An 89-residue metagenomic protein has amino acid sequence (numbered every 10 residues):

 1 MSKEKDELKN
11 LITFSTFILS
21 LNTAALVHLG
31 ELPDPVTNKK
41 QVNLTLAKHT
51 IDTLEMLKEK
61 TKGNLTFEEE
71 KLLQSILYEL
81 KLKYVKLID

Functional and structural regions predicted by a protein language model:
M1-D52, M56, F67-D89: N-terminal intrinsically disordered, cationic/polar leader segments that include organellar targeting peptides
T61: Acidic, glycine-enriched active-site microenvironments
